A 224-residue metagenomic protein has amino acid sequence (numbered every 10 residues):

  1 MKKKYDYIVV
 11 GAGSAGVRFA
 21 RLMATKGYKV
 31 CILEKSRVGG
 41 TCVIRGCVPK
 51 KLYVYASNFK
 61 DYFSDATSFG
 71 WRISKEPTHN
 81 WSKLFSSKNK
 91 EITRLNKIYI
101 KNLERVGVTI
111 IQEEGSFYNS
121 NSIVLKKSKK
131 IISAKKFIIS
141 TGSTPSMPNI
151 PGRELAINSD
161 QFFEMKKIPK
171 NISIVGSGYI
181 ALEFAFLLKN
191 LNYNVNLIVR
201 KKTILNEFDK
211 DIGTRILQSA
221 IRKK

Functional and structural regions predicted by a protein language model:
K2-Y5, L22-Y28, L33-I168, K201-L205 (+2 more regions): Glycine-rich flavin
Y5-I32, S173, I180-N190: N-terminal Rossmann-like FAD-binding beta1-loop-alpha1 element of flavoenzymes
G13, E114-S116, G178: Conserved acidic residues
G27, N192-N194, K224: Glycine-centered short loops/turns at secondary-structure junctions
L155, K166-F208: Rossmann-like NAD(P)H-binding beta-loop-alpha module
